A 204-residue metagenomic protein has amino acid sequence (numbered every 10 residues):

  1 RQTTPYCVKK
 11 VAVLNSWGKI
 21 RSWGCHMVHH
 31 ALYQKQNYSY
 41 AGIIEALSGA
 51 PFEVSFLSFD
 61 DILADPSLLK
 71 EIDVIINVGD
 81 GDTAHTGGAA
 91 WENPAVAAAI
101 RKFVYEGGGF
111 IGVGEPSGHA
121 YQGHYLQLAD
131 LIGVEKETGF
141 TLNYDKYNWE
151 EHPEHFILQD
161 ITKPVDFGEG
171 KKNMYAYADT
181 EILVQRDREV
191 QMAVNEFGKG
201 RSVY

Functional and structural regions predicted by a protein language model:
R1-I72, G114, E189, N195-E196: Aromatic-Pro/Gly-enriched surface loop or interdomain linker that acts as a lid/target-recognition segment
W23, E137-R201: Catalytic beta-strand/loop cores that center a nucleophilic Ser/Cys/Thr and support acyl-enzyme chemistry
K35-S39, W91-V96, V184-Q185: Soluble or luminal CAZymes and related metallo-dependent hydrolases
P51, G107-G108, K199: Glycine-centered short loops/turns at secondary-structure junctions
S55-S58, L183, V203: General small-molecule cofactor/ligand-binding pocket signal
P66-A84: Short, well-ordered secondary-structure micro-motifs within conserved domains or adaptor modules
D73-G79, I111, S202-Y204: Structural motif
D82, G87-K163: A glycine-rich, often tryptophan-bearing local segment used as a flexible ligand/cofactor-contacting loop or short
